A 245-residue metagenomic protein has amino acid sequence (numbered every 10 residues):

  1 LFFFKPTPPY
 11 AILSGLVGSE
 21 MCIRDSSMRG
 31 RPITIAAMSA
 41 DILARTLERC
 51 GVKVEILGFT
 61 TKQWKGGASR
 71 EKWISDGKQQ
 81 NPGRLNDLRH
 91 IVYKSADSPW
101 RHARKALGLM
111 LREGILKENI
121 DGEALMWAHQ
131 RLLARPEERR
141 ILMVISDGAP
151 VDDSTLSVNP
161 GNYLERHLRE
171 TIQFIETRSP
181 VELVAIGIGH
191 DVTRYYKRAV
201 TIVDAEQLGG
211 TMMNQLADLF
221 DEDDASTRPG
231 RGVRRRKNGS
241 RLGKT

Functional and structural regions predicted by a protein language model:
L1, S14, S19-E20, R24-T245: Acidic, glycine-rich A-domain
F4-A11: Short, exposed "boundary/linker" segments that immediately precede the start of a downstream structural module
